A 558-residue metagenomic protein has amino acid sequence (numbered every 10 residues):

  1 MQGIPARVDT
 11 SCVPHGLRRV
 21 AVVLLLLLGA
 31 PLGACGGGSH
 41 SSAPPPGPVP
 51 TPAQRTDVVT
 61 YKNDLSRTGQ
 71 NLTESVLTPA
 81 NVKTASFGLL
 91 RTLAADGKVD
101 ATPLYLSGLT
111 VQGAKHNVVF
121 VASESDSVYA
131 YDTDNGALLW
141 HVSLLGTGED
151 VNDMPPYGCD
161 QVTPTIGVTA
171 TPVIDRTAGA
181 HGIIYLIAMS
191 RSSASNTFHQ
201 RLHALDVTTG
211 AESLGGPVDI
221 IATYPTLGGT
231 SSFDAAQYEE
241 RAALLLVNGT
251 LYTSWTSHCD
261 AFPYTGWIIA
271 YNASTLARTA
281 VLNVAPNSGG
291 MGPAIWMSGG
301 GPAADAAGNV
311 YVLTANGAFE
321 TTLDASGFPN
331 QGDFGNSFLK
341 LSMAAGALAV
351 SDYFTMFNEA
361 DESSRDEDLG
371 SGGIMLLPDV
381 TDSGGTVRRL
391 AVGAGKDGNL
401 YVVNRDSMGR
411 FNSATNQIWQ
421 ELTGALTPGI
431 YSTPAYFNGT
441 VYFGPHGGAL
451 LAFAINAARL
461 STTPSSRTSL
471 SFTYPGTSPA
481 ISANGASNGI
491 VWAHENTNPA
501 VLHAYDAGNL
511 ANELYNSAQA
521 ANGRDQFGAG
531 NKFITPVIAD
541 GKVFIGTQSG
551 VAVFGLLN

Functional and structural regions predicted by a protein language model:
I4-L24: Bacterial N-terminal signal peptides that target proteins for export
G29-R55: Bacterial Sec-dependent N-terminal signal peptides
A53-T381, V387-F411, T423-F453, G476-A483 (+2 more regions): Mobile, glycine-rich extracellular loop/lid and propeptide segments that shape or gate substrate/ligand access
N412-L426, P464-S469: Inter-blade linker and blade-boundary elements of WD-repeat/beta-propeller domains
L450-T473: Flexible internal linker/loop segments at domain or repeat junctions
L470-S471, S482-N484: Extended C-terminal subregions enriched in glycine
N522: Contiguous ligand/interfacial binding patches
